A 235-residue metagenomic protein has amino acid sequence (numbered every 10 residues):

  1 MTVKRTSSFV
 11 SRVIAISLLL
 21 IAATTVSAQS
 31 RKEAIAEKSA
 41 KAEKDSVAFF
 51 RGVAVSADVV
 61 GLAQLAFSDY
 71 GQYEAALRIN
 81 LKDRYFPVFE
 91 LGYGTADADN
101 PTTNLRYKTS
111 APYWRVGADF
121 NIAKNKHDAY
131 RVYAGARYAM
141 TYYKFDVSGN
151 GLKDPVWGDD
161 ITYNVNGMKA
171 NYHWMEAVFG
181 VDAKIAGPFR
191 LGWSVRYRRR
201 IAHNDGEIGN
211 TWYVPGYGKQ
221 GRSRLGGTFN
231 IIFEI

Functional and structural regions predicted by a protein language model:
V26-N80, N230, E234-I235: Short glycine/proline- and aromatic-enriched beta-strand/turn motifs that initiate or cap beta-hairpins
K41-R51, R84, K124-R131, I185-L191: Short loop/turn motifs that connect adjacent beta-strands in outer-membrane beta-barrel proteins
D45, A63-L65, L77, N104-R106 (+4 more regions): Outer-membrane beta-barrel proteins
R51, D69-Y73, S110-W114, Y130 (+2 more regions): Residues that define the transmembrane beta-barrel architecture of outer-membrane proteins
V55-A57, L77, F89, V116-A118 (+3 more regions): Membrane-embedded beta-strand positions of outer-membrane beta-barrel proteins
Y85, E90-G158, T228, F233: Gram-negative (and chloroplast) outer-membrane scaffold detector with strong preference for beta-barrel transmembrane
Y133, R137-G226, N230-I235: Outer-membrane beta-barrel transmembrane domain signature
